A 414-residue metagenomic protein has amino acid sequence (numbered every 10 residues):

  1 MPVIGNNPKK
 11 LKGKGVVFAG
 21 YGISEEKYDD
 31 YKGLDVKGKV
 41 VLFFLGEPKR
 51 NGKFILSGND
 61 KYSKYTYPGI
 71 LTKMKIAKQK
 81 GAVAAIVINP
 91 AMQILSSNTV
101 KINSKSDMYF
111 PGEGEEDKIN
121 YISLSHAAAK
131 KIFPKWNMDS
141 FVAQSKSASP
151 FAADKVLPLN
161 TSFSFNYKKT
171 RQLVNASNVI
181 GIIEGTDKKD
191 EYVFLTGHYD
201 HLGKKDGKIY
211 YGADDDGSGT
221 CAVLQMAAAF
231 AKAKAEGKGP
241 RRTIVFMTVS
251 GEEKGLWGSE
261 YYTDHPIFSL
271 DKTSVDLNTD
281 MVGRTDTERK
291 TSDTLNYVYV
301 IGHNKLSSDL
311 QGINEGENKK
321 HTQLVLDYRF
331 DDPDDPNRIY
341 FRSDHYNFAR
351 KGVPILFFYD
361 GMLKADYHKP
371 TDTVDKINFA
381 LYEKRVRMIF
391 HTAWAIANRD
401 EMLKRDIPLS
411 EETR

Functional and structural regions predicted by a protein language model:
M1-I55, A176, I313: Noncatalytic luminal/extracellular "stalk/propeptide" segments of secretory-pathway proteins
V3-N7, F18, K27-Y31, S57-M74 (+7 more regions): Second-shell loop/turn segments in exported
P8-K9, D117-V142, V249-I355: Metal-dependent peptidase/peptidase-like ectodomains
V16-A19, V40-F44, V83-I88, N120-S123 (+10 more regions): Structural recognition of the beta-strand scaffold that forms the well-ordered cores of secreted hydrolase catalytic
Q79, V83-S96, Y109-A176: Long, well-ordered, tryptophan-enriched scaffold segments
S125, L173-L202: Acidic/His- and Gly-rich active-site-bordering loop/insert found across diverse amide/peptide-bond hydrolases
V179, L195, Y199-G255, I389: Alpha-helical metal-binding/catalytic segments enriched in His/Glu/Asp
A228, D360-R414: His/Asp/Glu-rich mid-to-C-terminal helical/loop segments that flank catalytic regions of hydrolases
